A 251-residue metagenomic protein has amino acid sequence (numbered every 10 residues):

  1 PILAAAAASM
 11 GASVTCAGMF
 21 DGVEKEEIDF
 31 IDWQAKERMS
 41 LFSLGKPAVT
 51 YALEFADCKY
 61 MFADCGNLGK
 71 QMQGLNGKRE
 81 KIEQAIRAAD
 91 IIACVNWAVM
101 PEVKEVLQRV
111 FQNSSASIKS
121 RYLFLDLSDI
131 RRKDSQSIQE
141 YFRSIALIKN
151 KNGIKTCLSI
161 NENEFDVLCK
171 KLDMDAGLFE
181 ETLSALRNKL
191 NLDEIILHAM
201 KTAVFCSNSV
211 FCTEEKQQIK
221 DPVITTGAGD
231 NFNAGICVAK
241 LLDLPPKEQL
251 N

Functional and structural regions predicted by a protein language model:
P1, S9-T15, M19-F211, L244-P245 (+1 more regions): Ribokinase/PfkB-type carbohydrate-kinase core domain
A6: Hydrophobic/aromatic ligand-binding patch that stacks against planar heteroaromatic rings of cofactors or nucleotides
E194, Q217-N251: Conserved post-catalytic alpha-helical subdomain immediately downstream of the catalytic base and nucleotide-binding
T213-E215: Short, surface-exposed loop/helix-turn segments at secondary-structure junctions that function as lids/hinges flanking
